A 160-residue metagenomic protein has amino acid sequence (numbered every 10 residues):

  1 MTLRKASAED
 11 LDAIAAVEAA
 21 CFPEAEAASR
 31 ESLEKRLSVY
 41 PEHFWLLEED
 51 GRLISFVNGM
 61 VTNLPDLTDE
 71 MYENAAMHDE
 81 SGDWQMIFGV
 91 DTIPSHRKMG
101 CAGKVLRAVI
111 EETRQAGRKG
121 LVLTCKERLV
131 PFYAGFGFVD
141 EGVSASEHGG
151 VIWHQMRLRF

Functional and structural regions predicted by a protein language model:
M1-I14: A short beta-loop-alpha structural element at the N-terminal edge of CoA-dependent acyl/N-acetyltransferase catalytic
A6, V90-T92: Hydrophobic adenine-recognition pocket in adenosine-nucleotide-binding enzymes
E24-D50, I54-M77: Active-site rim helix/loop that mediates acceptor-substrate recognition in acyltransferases
F56-V90, R97, S146-I152: Conserved acyl-donor/pantetheine-binding loop and adjacent beta-alpha core of acyl/acetyltransferases and related
V61-L64, T124, A134, V139-Q155: Conserved catalytic-core motifs of GNAT/GCN5-like acyltransferases
T92, K98-E111: Conserved acetyl-CoA-binding loop-helix of GNAT-fold acetyltransferases
I93, K126: Residue-level recognition of the GNAT/N-acetyltransferase active site
L106, E111-C125: Conserved GNAT acetyl-CoA-binding A-motif
